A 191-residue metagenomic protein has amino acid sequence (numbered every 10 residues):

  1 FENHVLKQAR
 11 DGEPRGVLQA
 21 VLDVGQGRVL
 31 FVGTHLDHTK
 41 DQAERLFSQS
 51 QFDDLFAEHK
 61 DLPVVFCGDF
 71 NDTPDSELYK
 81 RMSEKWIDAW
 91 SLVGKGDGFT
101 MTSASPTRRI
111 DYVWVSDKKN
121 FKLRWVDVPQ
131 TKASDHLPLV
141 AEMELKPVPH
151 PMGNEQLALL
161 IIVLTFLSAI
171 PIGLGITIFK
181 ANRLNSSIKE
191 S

Functional and structural regions predicted by a protein language model:
F1, L6, L46-F52, A57-E58: Preference for well-ordered, secondary-structure-rich cores of eukaryotic proteins
F1-R28, D127-Q130: Structured beta-strand-rich core segments of catalytic domains in phosphoester-bond hydrolases
K7-Q8, D37-T39, N71-T73: Short, catalytically relevant binding-site loops at active-site mouths
P14-L18, L30-V32, Y112, L137-L139: Short beta-strand micro-motifs in enzyme catalytic cores
V17-Q19, F47-D54, E77, R81: Alpha-helical elements of Rossmann-like donor-binding domains used by nucleotide-donor carbohydrate transfer enzymes
D23-L46: Metal-dependent phosphoester/phosphodiester hydrolase catalytic core
A43, F56-V65, F70-I176, A181-N185: Metal-dependent phosphoester-hydrolase catalytic domains
S187-S191: Short, low-complexity, Lys/Arg-enriched N-terminal segments of secretory-pathway carbohydrate enzymes
